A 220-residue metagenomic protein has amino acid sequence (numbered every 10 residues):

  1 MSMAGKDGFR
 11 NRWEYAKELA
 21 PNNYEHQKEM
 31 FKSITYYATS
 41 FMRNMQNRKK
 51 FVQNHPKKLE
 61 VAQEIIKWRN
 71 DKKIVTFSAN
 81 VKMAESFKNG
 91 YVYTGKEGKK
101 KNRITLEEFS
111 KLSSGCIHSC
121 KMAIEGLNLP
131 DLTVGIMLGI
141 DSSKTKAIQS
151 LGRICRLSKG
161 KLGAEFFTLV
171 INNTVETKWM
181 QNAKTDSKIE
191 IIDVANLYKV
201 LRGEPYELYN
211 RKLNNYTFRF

Functional and structural regions predicted by a protein language model:
M1, D7-G8, S143-L151, R156-F220: A conserved SF2-helicase RecA2
M1-D71: Interdomain helical connector at the RecA1-RecA2 junction of SF1/SF2 helicase-like NTPases
V61-I66, T105-F109, L151: Generic hydrophobic alpha-helical segments
I66-K73, P130-V134: Short, surface-exposed connector motifs at secondary-structure boundaries
K73-S78, K82-L127, K146: Conserved helicase ATPase core of P-loop NTP-dependent helicases/translocases
S78, T94, G139, T168-I171: Short beta-strand/turn micro-motifs composed of small residues that flank or help shape donor/cofactor-binding pockets
H118-S119, E125-D141, K146-Q149, G163-L169: A short beta-strand element within the Helicase C-terminal
